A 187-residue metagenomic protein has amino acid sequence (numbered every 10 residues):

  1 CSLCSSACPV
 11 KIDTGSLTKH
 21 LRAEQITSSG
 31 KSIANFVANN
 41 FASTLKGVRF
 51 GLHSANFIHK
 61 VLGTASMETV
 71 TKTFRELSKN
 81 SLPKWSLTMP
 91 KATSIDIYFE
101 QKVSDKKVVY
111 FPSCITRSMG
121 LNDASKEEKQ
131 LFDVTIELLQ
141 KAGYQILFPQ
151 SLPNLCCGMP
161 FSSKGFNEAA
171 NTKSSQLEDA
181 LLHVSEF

Functional and structural regions predicted by a protein language model:
C1-N154, F161-F187: Iron-sulfur-cluster electron-transfer modules
